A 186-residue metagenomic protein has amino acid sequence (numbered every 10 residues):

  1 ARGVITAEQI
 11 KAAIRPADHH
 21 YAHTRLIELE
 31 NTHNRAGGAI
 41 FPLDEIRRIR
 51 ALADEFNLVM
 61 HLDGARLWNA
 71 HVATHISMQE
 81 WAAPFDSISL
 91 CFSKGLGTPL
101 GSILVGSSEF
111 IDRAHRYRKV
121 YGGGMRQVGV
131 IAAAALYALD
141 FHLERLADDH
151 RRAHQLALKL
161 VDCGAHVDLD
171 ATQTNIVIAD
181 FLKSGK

Functional and structural regions predicted by a protein language model:
A1-K186: Conserved PLP-enzyme active-site core in the AAT-like
